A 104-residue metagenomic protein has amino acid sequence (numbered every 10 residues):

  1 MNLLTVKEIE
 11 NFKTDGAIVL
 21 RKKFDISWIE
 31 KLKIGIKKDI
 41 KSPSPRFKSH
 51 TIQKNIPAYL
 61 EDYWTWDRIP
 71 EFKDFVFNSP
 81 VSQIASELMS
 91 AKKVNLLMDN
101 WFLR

Functional and structural regions predicted by a protein language model:
M1-T14, R21-R104: Non-heme Fe(II)-dependent double-stranded beta-helix
